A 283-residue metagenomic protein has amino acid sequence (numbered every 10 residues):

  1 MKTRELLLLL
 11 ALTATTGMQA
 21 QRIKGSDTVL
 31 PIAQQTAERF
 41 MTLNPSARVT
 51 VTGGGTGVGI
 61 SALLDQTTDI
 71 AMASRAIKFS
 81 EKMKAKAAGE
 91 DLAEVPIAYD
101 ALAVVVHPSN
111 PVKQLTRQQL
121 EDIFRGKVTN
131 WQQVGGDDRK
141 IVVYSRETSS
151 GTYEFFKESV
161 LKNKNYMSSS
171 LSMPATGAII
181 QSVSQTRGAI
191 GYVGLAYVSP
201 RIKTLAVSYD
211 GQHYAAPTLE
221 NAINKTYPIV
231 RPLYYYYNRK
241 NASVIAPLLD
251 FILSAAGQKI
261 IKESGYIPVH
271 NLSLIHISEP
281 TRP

Functional and structural regions predicted by a protein language model:
M1-K2: N-terminal secretory signal peptides that target proteins for export/translocation
E5-A14: Sec-dependent N-terminal signal peptides
T16-A20: Sec/Tat signal peptide C-region and signal peptidase I cleavage site
Q21-L274, S278: Exported/periplasmic ABC-transporter solute-binding proteins
E279-P283: Short "domain-exit" segments at the C-terminal end of structured domains
